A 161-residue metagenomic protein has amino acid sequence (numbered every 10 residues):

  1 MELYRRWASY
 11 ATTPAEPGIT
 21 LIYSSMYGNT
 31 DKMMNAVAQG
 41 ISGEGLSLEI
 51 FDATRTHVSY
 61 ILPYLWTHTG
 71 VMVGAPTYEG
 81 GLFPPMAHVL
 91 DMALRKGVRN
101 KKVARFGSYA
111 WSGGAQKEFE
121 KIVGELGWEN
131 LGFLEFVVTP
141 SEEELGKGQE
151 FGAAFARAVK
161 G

Functional and structural regions predicted by a protein language model:
M1-G18, K32, A36-F51, I61-G161: FMN-binding flavodoxin-like domain, especially the glycine-rich phosphate-binding loop
S24-M26, A53, S108: Cofactor-binding loop segments of dinucleotide-utilizing enzymes, especially the Rossmann-like FAD- and NAD(P)+-binding
R55-V58: Active-site-adjacent structural elements in folded domains
